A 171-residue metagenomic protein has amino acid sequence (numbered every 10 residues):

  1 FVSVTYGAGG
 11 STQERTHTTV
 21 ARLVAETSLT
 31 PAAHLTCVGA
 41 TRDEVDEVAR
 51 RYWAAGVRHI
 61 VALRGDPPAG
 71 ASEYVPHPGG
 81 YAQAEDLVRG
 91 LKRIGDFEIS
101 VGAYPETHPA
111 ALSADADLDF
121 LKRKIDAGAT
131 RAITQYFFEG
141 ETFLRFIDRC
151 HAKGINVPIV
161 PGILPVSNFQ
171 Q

Functional and structural regions predicted by a protein language model:
F1-T18, G65-G79, T130-F146: Glycine-rich, proline-tolerant flexible connector loops at the mouths of alpha/beta enzymes
V2-V4, P31-L35, I60-A62, I99-A103 (+3 more regions): Hydrophobic faces of well-ordered beta-strands that scaffold small-molecule active sites in alpha/beta enzyme cores
G10-A33, G79-V101, L144-I163: Alpha-helix-loop-beta-strand connector modules within alpha/beta enzyme cores
T16, R42-R50, L112-R123: Short, acidic/polar
P31-D43, E98-A116: Active-site mouth loops of central-metabolism enzymes
C37-A54, P78-A82: Glycine-rich anion/phosphate-binding loops
W53, I125-D126, H151: Non-catalytic positions within long, well-ordered alpha-helices that form the structural scaffold/packing of enzyme
G162-Q171: Catalytic-face loop-and-helix region of soluble metabolic enzyme cores
